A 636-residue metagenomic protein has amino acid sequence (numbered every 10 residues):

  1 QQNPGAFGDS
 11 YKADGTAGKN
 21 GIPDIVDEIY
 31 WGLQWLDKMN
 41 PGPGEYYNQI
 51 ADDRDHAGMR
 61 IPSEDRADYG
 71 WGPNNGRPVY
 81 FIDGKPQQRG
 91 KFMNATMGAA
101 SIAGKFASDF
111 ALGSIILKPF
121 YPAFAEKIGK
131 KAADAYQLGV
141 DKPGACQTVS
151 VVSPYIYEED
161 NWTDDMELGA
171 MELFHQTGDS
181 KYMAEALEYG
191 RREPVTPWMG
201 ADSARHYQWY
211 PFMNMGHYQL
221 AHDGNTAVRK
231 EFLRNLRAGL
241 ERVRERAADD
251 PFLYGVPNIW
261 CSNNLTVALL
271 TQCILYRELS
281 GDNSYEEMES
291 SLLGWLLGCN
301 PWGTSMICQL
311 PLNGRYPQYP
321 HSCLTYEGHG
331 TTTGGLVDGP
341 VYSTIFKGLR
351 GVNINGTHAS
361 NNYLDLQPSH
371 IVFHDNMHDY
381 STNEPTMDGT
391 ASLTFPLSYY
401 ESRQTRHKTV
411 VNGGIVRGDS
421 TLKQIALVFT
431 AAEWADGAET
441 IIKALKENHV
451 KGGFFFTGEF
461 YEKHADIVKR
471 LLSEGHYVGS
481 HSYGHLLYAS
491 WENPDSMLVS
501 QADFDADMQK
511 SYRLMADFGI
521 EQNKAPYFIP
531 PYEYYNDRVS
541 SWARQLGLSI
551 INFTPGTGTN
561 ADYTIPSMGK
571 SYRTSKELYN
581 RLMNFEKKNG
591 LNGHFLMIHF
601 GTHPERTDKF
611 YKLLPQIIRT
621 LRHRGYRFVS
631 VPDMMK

Functional and structural regions predicted by a protein language model:
Q1, I22, Q34, Q49-K105 (+4 more regions): Aromatic (Trp/Tyr) and acidic
D14-I25: Acidic, glycine-anchored loop motifs typical of Ca2+
D24-I50: Carboxylate/His-rich catalytic cores and anion/metal-binding grooves
L33, Y136, A170, L236-L240 (+7 more regions): Generic structural signal for well-ordered alpha-helices, preferentially at hydrophobic/aromatic core positions
W35-K38, Y47-N48, E167-L168, A268 (+10 more regions): Structural recognition of the beta-strand scaffold that forms the well-ordered cores of secreted hydrolase catalytic
A103, A107-L117, A125-Q176, S203-A221: Aromatic-lined, polymer-binding surfaces characteristic of secreted/periplasmic polysaccharide-degrading enzymes
K408-S496, K510-P526, K609, T620: Active-site beta->alpha N-cap acidic-glycine motif
T440, E462-K463, L487-M597, G601-R627 (+1 more regions): Catalytic domains of cell-wall/extracellular-matrix polysaccharide-remodeling enzymes, centered on de-N-acetylation
